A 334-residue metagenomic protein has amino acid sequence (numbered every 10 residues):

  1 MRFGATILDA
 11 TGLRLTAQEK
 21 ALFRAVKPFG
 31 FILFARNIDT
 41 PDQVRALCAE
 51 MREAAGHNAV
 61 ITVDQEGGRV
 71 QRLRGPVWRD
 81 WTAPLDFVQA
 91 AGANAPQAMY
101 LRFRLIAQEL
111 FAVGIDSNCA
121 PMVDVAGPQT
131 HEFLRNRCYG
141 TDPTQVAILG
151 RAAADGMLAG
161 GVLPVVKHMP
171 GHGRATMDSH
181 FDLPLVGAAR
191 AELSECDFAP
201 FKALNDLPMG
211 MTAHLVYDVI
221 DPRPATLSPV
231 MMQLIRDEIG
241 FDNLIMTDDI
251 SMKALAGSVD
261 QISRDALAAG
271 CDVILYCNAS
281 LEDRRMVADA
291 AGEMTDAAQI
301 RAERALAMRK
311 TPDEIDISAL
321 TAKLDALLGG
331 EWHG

Functional and structural regions predicted by a protein language model:
M1-F29, G257-G334: Preference for extracellular/luminal or secreted protein segments
M1-I61, Q65-V77, E331-G334: N-terminal hydrophobic targeting/anchoring segments and the immediately downstream early-domain regions of hydrolases
L8, R36-A54, A59, R151-L158 (+2 more regions): Second-shell residues forming the walls of enzyme active-site clefts
P28-R36, D116-P121, C271-I274: Divalent metal-dependent hydrolysis catalytic cores, especially in the metallo-beta-lactamase
D39-A46, A90-Q108, T141-I148, L193-S194: Glycine-rich anion/phosphate-binding loops
A54-W81, R102-A126, V146, A154-P170: Glycine-rich, aromatic-flanked loop segments that form ligand/cofactor-binding clefts across common enzyme folds
V77-N94, C138-G140: A charged helix-plus-loop insertion that forms the helical arch/lid used to bind and gate nucleic-acid substrates
S117-T141, H168-G187: Short glycine/serine-rich loop/turn segments
